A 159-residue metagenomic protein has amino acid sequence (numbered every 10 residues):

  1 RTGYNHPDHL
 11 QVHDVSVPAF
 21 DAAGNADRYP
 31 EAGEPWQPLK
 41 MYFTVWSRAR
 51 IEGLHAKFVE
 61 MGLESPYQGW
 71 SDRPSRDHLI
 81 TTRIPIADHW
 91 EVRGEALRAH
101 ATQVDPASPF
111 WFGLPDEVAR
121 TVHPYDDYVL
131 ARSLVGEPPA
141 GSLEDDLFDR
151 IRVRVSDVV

Functional and structural regions predicted by a protein language model:
R1-V159: Metal-dependent de-N-acetylase/amidase catalytic core
